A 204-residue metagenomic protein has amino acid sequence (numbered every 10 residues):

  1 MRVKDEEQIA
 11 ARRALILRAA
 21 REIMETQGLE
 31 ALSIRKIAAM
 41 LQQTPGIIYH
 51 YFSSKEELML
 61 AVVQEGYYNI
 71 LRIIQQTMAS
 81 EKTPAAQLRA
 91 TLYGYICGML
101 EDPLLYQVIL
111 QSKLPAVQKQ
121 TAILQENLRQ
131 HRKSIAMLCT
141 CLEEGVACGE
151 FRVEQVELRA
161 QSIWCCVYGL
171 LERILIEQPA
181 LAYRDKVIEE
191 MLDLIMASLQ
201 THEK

Functional and structural regions predicted by a protein language model:
M1-A11, E203-K204: N-terminal intrinsically disordered/low-complexity leader segments
R12-A20, I37, V62-G66, I70 (+2 more regions): Generic hydrophobic, amphipathic alpha-helix propensity
L15, I23-E57, A61: Helix-turn-helix
S33, Q107-L110, V117-Q118, E154 (+1 more regions): Short, hydrophobic secondary-structure boundary micro-motifs
A61, E65, Q75-L104, R159-I163: Hydrophobic alpha-helical connector segments
L71, Q75, T121-C148, E157-Q161 (+2 more regions): Amphipathic alpha-helical packing segments from all-alpha helical-bundle domains
C97, A136-C148, C166, E172-K204: C-terminal peripheral helix-coil segments that are non-catalytic and often amphipathic
E101-T121, E172-I176: Amphipathic alpha-helical segments used for helix-helix packing
